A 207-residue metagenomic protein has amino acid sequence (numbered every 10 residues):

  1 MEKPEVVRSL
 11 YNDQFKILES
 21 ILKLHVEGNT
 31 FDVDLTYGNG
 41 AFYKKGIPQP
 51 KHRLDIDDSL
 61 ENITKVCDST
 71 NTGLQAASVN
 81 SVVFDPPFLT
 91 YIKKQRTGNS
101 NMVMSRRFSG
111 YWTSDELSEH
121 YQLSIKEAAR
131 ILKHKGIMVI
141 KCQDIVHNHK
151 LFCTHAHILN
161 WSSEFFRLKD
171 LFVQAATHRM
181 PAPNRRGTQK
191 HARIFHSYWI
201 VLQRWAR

Functional and structural regions predicted by a protein language model:
M1-R207: Class I S-adenosyl-L-methionine-dependent methyltransferase catalytic core
